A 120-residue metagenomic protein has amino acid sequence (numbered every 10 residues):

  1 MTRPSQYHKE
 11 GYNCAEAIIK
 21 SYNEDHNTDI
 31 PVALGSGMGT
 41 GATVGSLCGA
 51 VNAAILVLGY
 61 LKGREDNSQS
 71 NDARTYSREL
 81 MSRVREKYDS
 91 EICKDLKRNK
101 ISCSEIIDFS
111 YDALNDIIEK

Functional and structural regions predicted by a protein language model:
M1-N23: Active-site-proximal helix-loop elements at catalytic-domain edges
M1-R3, V32-T40, I92-D95: Glycine/charged-rich beta-loop-alpha catalytic/anionic-binding loops adjacent to active sites
C14, C48, C93: Short cysteine clusters
I19-G37, R85-Y88: Acidic-glycine-rich active-site phosphate/pyrophosphate-binding loop
K20-E24, L56-G63, D112-D116: Short glycine/serine- and small hydrophobic-enriched flexible loop segments
D25-L34, G59-Y76: Phosphate-handling active-site elements
M38-L56: Glycine/serine-rich anion-binding loops at beta->alpha junctions that coordinate negatively charged ligand groups
D72-K120: C-terminal binding/interaction regions
